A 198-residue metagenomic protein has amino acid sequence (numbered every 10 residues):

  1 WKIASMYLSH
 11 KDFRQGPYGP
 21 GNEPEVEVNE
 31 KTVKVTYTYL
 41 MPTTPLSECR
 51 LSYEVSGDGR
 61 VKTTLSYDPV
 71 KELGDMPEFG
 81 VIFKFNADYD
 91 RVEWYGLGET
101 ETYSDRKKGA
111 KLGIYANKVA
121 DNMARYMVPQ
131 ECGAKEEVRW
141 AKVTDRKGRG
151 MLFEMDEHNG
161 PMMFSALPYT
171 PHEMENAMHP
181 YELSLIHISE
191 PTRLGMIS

Functional and structural regions predicted by a protein language model:
W1-S189, R193, S198: Beta-strand/loop-rich accessory regions of lumenal/periplasmic or secreted enzymes, predominantly carbohydrate-active
